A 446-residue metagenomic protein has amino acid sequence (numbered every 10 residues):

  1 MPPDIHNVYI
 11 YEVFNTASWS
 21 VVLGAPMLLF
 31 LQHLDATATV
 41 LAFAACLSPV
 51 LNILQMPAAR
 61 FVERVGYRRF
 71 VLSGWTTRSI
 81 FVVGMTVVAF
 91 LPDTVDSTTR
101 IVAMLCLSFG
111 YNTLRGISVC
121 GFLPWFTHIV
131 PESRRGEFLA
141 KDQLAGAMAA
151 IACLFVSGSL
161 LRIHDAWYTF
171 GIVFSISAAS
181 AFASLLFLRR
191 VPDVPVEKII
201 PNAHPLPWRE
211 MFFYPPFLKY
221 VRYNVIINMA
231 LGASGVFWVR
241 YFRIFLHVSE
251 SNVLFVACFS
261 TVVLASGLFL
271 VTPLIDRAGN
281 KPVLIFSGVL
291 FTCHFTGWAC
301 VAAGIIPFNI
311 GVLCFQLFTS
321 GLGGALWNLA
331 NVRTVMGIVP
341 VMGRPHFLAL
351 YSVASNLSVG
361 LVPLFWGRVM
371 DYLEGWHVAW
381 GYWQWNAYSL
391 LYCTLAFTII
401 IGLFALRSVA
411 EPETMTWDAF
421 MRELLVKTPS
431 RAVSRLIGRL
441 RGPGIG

Functional and structural regions predicted by a protein language model:
M1-P2, D193-Y223, F245, T416-G446: Juxtamembrane intracellular "pre-TM" segments in multi-pass secondary transporters
M1-Q55, A59, V71, R78-S79 (+3 more regions): Helix-loop boundary and gating motifs at the non-cytosolic
V13, F81, D96-S118, F308-L326: Hydrophobic core of transmembrane alpha-helices in multi-pass small-molecule transporters, especially MFS/SLC-type
L28-H33, R64, T86-V95, A150-I172 (+1 more regions): Transmembrane alpha-helix termini and helix-breaking/packing motifs in multi-pass membrane transporters
L54-R69, L161, G267-N280, M370-D371: Helix-to-loop junctions at the C-terminal end of transmembrane segments in multipass secondary transporters
E63-I80, K141, A166-Y168, D276-F291: Cytoplasmic membrane-interface "Motif A"-like loop-to-helix N-cap segments of 12-TM Major Facilitator Superfamily
T76-S97, R162, V289-F308: C-terminal ends and interior cores of transmembrane alpha-helices in multi-pass membrane transporters/permeases
A178-V196, G402-A410: C-terminal membrane-cytosol helix-exit motif in multi-pass small-molecule transporters
